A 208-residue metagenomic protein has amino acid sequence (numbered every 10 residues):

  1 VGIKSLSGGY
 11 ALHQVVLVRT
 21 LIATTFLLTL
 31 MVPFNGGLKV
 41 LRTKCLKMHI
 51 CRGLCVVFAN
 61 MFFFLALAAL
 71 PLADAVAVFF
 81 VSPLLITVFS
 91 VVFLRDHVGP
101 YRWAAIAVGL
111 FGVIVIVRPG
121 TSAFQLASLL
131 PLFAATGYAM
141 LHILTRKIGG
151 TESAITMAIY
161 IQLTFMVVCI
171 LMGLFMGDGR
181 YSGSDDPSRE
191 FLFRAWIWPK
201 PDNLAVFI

Functional and structural regions predicted by a protein language model:
V1-S5, L12, L27, A123-S188 (+1 more regions): Transmembrane alpha-helical segments that form core, pore/gating elements of small-molecule transporters/exporters
G8-Q14, F62-V78, S153-I155: Structural motif at transmembrane-helix junctions in multi-pass transporters
G9-V57, G137-L141, I161-G177: Transmembrane alpha-helices of multi-pass small-molecule transport proteins
T20-T24, F80-L84, I106-G109, V113 (+1 more regions): Residue-level recognition of pore/gate-forming positions within transmembrane alpha-helices of multi-pass
L38-F62, L126-L132, S182-I208: Loop-to-transmembrane-helix transition segments
L65-L70, V117-L126: Membrane-interface helix caps and helix-loop-helix hairpins in membrane proteins
S82-A104: C-terminal transmembrane-helix exit sites in multi-pass transporters
Y101-R118, A134: Hydrophobic transmembrane alpha-helices of multi-pass small-molecule transport proteins
